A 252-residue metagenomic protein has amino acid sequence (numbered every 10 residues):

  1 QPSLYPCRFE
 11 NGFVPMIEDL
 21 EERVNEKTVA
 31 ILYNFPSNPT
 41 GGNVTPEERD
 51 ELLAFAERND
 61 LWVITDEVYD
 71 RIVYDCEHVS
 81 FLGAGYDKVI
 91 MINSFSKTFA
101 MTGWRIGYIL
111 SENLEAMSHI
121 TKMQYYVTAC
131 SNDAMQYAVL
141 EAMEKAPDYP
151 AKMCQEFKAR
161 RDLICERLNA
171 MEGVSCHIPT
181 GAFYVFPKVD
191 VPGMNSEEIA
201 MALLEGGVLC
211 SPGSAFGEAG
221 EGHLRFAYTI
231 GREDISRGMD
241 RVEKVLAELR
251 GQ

Functional and structural regions predicted by a protein language model:
Q1-Q252: PLP-dependent class I/II
